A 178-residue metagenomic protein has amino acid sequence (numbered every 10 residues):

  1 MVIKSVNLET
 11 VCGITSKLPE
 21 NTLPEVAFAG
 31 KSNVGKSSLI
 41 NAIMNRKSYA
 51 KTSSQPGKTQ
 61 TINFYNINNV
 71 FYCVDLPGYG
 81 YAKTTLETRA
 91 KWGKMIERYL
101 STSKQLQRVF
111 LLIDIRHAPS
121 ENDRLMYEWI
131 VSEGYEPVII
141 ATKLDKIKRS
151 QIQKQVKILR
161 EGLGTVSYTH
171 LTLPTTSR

Functional and structural regions predicted by a protein language model:
M1-V74: Conserved G1/Walker A P-loop phosphate-binding module
S16, S48, Y81-T84, S120 (+2 more regions): Conserved protein kinase catalytic core
T22-L23, I43, L86-R89, R124-E128 (+1 more regions): Short, glycine/charged-enriched secondary-structure capping and boundary segments
K58, F71, G78-G80, R116-A118 (+1 more regions): Conserved nucleotide-binding/hydrolysis micro-motifs of P-loop NTPases
Y72-K91: Switch II (G3) loop of P-loop NTPases
W92-G93, E97: Basic, amphipathic juxtamembrane/active-site segments that coordinate anionic phosphate or diphosphate groups
R98-V166: Conserved C-terminal guanine-recognition region of P-loop GTPase G domains, centered on the G4
T169-T175: Conserved small/polar residues in nucleotide/adenosyl-binding loops
